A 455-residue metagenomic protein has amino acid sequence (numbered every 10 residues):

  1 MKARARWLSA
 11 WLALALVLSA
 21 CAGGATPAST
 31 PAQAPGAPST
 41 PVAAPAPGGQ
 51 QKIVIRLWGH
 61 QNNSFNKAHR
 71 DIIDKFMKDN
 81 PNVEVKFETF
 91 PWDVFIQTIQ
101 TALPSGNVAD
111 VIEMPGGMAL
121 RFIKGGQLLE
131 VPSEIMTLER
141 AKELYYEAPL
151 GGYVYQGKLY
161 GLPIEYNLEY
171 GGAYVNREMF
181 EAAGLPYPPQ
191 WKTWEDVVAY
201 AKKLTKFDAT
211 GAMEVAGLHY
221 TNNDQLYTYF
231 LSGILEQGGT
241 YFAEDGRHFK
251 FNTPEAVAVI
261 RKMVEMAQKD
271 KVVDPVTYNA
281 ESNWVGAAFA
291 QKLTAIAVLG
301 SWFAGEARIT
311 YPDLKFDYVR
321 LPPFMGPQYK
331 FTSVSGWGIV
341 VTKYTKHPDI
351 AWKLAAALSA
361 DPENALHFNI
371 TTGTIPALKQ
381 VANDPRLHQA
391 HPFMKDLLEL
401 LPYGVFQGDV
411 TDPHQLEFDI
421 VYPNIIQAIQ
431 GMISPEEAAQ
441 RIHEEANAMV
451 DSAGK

Functional and structural regions predicted by a protein language model:
M1-R56, K78, Q389, E437-Q440 (+1 more regions): Short, low-complexity disordered leader/linker segments with a strong preference for bacterial N-terminal type II
A37, A44-G49, G116-G172, D313 (+3 more regions): Hinge/lid segment of periplasmic solute-binding proteins
P41, P45, Y155-Y166, D196-F249 (+1 more regions): Extracytoplasmic/periplasmic solute-binding protein
D71-E147, G152-V154, E178-K192, A288 (+3 more regions): Extracytoplasmic "Venus flytrap"/periplasmic binding protein-like
D74, D79, E84, A183 (+6 more regions): Extracytoplasmic/periplasmic substrate-recognition and gating elements
P132-Y145, P189-Q190, D208-T210, E214-Y220 (+5 more regions): Short, solvent-exposed loop/beta-turn-alpha elements that line the ligand-binding surface or hinge of extracytoplasmic
Y145, P312, V319, I370-D419 (+3 more regions): Long, aromatic- and glycine/proline-rich binding clefts that accommodate carbohydrate-like moieties
V198-K202, D245-T277, L321: Glycine-centered hinge/linker elements that transmit conformational signals in sensory and ligand-binding systems
